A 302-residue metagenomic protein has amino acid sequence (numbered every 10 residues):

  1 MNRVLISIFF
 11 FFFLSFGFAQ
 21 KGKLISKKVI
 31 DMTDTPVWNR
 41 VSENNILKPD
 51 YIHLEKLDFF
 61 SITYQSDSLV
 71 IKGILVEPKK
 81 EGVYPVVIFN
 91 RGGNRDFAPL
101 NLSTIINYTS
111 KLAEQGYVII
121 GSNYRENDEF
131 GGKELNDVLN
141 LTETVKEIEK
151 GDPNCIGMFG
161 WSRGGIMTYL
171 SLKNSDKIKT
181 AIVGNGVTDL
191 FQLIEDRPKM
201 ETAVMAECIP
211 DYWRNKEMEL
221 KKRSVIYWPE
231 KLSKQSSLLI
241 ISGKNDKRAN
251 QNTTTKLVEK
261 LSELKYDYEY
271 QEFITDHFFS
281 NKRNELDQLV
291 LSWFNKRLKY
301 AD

Functional and structural regions predicted by a protein language model:
T35-E81: N-terminal cap/lid segment of alpha/beta-hydrolase-fold proteins
G82-Y84, F89-F130: Short substrate-entry loop that stabilizes the transition state in hydrolases
R91, R248, T255-D302: C-terminal catalytic histidine-bearing segment of alpha/beta-hydrolase fold enzymes
P99-L100, Q192-K231: Mobile cap/lid helix-loop segments that gate and shape the active-site cleft of serine hydrolases
Y108, G121-D152, N281: Catalytic nucleophile-loop/oxyanion-hole region of alpha/beta-hydrolase and closely related hydrolase-like folds
N140-R197: Primarily recognizes the serine-hydrolase "nucleophile elbow" in alpha/beta-hydrolase and SGNH/GDSL folds
K231-L238, L264-Y266: Short, proline-enriched alpha-helix->beta-strand connector loops that line the catalytic pocket of alpha/beta-hydrolase
L239-S242, D246: Short beta-strand/loop motif that positions the catalytic acidic residue of the alpha/beta-hydrolase fold
